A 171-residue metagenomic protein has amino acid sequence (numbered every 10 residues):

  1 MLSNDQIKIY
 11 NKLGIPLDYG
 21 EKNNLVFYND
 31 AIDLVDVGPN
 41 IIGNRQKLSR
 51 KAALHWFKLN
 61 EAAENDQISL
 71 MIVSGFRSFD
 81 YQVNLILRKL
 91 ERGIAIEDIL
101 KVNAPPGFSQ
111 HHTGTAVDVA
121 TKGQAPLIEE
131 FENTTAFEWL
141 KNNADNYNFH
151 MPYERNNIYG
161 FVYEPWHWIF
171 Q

Functional and structural regions predicted by a protein language model:
M1-G75, F79-Q171: Extracytoplasmic cell-surface/polysaccharide-interacting catalytic and binding patches
